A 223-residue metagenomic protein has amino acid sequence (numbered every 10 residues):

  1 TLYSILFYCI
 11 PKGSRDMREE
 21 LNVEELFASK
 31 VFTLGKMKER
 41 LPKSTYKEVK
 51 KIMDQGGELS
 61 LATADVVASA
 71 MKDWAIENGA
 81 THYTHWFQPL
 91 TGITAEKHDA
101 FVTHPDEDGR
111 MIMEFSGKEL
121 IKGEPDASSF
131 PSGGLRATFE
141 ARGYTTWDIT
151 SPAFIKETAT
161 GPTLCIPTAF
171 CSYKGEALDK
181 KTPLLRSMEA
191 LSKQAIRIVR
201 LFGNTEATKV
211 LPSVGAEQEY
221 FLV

Functional and structural regions predicted by a protein language model:
T1-D16: Short, Lys/Arg-enriched N-terminal segments with co-localized hydrophobic residues within the first ~10-30 amino acids
I5, V23-S29, G56, I149-P152: Short, mixed-charge, low-aromatic patches
I10, N78-G79, G215: Generic structural microfeature
D16-E19, Y83: Positively charged, low-complexity intrinsically disordered regions
R18-V31, G35-L41, L201, A207-V223: Active-site-facing alpha/beta catalytic cores
N22-L26, S44-V49, A169-Y173, K193-Q194: Short amphipathic alpha-helical segments, especially helix-boundary/capping motifs
E25-E140: Active-site core of metal-dependent hydrolases
A141-V223: Glycine-rich, acidic/polar active-site loops that bind/position phosphate-bearing ligands
